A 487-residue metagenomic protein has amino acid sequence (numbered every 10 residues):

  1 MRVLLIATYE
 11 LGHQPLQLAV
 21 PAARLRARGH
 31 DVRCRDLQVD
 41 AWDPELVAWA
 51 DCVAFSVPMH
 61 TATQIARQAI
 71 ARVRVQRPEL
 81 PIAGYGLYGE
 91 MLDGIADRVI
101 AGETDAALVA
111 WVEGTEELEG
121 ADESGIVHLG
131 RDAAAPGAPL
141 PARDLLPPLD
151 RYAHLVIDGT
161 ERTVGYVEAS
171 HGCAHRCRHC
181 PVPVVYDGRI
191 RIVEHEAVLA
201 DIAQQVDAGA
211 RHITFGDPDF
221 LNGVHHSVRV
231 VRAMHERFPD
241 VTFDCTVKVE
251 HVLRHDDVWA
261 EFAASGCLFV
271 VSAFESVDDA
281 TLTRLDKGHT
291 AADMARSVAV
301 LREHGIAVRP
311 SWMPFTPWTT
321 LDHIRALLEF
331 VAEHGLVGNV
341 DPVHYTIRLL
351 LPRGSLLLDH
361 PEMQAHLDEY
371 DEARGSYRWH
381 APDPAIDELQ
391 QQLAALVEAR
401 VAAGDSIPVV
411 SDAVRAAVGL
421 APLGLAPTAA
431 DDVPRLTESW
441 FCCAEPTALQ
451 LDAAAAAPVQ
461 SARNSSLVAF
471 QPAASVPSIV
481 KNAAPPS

Functional and structural regions predicted by a protein language model:
R2, E10, Q17, P21-A142 (+1 more regions): Glycine-rich beta-alpha loop elements in corrinoid/cobalamin-binding modules across cobalamin-dependent enzymes
R2-I6, R26-A27, D31-C34, L46-F55 (+2 more regions): Radical SAM enzyme core and accessory elements
A7, D36-Q38, V184, A273 (+1 more regions): Residue-level recognition of beta-strand->loop/alpha-helix junctions
P58, L87, E168, P218-F220 (+4 more regions): Active-site beta-loop-alpha junctions enriched in small/polar residues
Y88-L92, H175, V224-H225, A280-L285 (+3 more regions): Flexible glycine/acidic-rich beta-alpha junction loops that bind and position SAM and/or redox cofactors in anaerobic
L92-A110, E261-F269, L328-I347: Structural recognition of alpha->loop->beta junctions
P147-V308: Radical SAM [4Fe-4S] cluster-binding motif and immediate context
V228-H235, T320-V337: Short, electropositive alpha-helical surface patch
